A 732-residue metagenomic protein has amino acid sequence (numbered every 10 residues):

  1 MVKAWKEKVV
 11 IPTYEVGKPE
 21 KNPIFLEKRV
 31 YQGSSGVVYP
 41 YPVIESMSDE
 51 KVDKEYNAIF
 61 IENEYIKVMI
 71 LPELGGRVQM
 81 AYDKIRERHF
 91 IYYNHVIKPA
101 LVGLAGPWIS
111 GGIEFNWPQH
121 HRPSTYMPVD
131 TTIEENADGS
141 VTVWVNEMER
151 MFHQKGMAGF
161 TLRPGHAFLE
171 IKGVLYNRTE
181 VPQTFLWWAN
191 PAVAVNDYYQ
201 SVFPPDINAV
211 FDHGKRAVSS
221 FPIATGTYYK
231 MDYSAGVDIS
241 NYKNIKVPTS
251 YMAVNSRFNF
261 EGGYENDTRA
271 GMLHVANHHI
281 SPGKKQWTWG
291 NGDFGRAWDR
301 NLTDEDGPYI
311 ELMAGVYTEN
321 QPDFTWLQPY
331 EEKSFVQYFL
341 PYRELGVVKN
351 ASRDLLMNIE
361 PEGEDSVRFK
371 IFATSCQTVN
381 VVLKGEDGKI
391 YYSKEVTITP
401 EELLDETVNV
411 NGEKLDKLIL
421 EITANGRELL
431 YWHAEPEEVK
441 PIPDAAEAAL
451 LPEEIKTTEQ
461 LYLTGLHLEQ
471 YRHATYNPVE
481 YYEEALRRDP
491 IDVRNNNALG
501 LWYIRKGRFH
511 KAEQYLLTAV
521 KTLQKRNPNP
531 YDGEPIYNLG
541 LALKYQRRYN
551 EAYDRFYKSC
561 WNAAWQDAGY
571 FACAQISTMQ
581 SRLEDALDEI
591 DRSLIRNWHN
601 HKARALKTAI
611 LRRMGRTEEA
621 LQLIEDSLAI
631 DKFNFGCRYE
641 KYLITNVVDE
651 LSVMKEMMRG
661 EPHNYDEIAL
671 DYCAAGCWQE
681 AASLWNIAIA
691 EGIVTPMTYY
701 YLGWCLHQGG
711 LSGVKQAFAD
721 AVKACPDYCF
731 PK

Functional and structural regions predicted by a protein language model:
V2-K3, E7-P23, I59, M69 (+6 more regions): A contiguous, surface-exposed recognition patch within enzymatic or periplasmic domains that forms
I24-K54, A58-E62, I109-F168, R296-T325 (+1 more regions): Extended, loop-rich substrate-binding clefts of extracytoplasmic carbohydrate-active enzymes
V347-K456, A629, F633-V653, P726-F730: Long, contiguous interaction/recruitment modules in multidomain scaffold/adaptor proteins
L466-H467, L501, L541, Q575 (+4 more regions): Residue-level recognition of tetratricopeptide repeat
N495, P528-N529, P535, G569 (+5 more regions): TPR alpha-solenoid repeat register
